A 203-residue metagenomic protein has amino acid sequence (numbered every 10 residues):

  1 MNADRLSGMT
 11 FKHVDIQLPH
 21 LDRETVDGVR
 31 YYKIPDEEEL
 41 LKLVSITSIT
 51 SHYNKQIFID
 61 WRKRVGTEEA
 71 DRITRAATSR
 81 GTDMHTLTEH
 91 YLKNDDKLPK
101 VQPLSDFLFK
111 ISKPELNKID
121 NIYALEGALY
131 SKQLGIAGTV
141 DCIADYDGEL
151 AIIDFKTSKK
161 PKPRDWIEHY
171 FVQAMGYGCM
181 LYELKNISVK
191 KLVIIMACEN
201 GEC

Functional and structural regions predicted by a protein language model:
M1-A137: Metal-dependent nuclease catalytic cores that hydrolyze phosphodiester bonds in DNA/RNA, characterized by
E126-C203: Mg2+/Mn2+-dependent nuclease catalytic core
